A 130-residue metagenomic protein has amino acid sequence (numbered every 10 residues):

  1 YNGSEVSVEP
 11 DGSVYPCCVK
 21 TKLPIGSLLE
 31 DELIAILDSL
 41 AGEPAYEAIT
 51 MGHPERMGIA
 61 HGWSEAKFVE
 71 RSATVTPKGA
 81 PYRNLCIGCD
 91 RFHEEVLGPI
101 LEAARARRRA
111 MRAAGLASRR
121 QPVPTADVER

Functional and structural regions predicted by a protein language model:
Y1-N2: Short, small/polar residue-rich loop motifs at catalytic or cofactor-binding pockets
V8-E9: Short, acidic, Ser/Thr-enriched surface-loop or helix-capping motifs
S13, V19-T76: C-terminal accessory region of radical SAM enzymes
Y15-C17, V96-L97: Short active-site-adjacent structural elements
E32, L101-A113: Short cysteine/histidine-rich metal-coordination sites, predominantly Zn2+-binding motifs
M51, F92, A110-R130: Short Fe-S-cluster ligation motifs
H61-A104: Cysteine-cluster motifs in flexible loop/terminal segments that predominantly coordinate metals
